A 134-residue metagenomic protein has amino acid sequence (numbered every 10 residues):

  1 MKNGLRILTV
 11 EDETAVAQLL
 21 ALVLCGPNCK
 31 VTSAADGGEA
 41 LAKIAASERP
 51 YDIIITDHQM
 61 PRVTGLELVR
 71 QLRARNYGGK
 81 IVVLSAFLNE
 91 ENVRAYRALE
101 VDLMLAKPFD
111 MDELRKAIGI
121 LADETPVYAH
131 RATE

Functional and structural regions predicted by a protein language model:
E11: Conserved acidic carboxylate
T14-S33, L99: Two-component/phosphorelay signaling modules centered on CheY-like receiver
D36-E39, T64-E67: Acidic catalytic/metal-coordinating carboxylates
R49-I55: Active-site beta3 strand of CheY-like receiver
M60: Receiver (REC) domain active-site loop signature in two-component systems and cognate sites in sensor histidine kinases
E67, L88-L105, K116: Alpha4 helix (beta4-alpha4-beta5 surface) of REC/receiver domains from two-component response regulators
E91, F109-I118, P126: C-terminal output helix
